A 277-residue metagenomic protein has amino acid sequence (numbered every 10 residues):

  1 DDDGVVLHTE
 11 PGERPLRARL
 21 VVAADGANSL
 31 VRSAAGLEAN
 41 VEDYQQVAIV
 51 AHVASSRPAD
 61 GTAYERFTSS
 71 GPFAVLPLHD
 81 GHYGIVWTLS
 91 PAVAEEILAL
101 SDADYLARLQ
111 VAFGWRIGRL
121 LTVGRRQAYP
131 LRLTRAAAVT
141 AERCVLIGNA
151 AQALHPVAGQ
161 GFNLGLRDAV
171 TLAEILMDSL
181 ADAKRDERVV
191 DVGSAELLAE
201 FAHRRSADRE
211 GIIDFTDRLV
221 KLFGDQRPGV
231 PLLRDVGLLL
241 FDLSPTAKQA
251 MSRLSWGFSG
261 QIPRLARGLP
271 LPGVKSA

Functional and structural regions predicted by a protein language model:
G4-L131, R135-A136, T140: Conserved FAD-binding catalytic core of PHBH/FMO-like flavoproteins
G26, P91-A92, A151-Q152, R167 (+1 more regions): Alpha-helix/helix-capping structural signal
A27, L37, P72, N149 (+3 more regions): Gly/Ser/Thr-rich helix-start
Q45, G165-D168, L233: Catalytic-loop motifs flanking and including active-site residues across diverse enzymes
E95-G193: FAD/FMN-dependent oxidoreductases across multiple families
E174-A277: C-terminal helical "tail/cap" subdomain of flavin- and related membrane-associated enzymes
